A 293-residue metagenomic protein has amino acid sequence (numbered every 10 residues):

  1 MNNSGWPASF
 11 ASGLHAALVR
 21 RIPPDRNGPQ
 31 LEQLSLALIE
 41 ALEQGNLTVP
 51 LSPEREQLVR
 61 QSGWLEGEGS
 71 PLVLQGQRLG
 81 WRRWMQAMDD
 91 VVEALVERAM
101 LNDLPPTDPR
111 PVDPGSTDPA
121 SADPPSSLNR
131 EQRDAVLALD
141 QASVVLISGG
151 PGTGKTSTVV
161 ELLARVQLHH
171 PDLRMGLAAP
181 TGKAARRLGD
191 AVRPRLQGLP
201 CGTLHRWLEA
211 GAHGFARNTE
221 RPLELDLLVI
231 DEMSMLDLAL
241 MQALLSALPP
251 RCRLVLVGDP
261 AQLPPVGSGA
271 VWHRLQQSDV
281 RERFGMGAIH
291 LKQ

Functional and structural regions predicted by a protein language model:
M1-Q293: Conserved ATP-binding/catalytic motifs of P-loop helicase motor domains
